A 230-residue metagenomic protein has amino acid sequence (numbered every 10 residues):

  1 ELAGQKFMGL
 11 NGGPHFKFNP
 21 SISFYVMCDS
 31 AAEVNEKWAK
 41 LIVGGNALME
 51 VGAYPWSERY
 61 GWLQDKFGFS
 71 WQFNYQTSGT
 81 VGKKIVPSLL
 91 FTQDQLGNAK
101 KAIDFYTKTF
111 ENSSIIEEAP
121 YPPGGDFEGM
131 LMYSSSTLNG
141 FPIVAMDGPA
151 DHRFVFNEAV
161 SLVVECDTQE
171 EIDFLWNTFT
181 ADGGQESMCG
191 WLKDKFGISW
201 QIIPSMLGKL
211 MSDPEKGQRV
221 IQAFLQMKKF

Functional and structural regions predicted by a protein language model:
E1, L41, D65, P87 (+5 more regions): Terminal peptide-recognition signature
E1, S23-F24, N46-E50, Q72-G124 (+2 more regions): N-terminal beta-strand motif that seeds the catalytic metal site of vicinal oxygen chelate
E1-K17, W71-F73, E118-F154, W200-S205: Conserved short beta-strand elements that form part of the metal-binding/catalytic scaffold of enzyme active sites
A3, F16-K40, V86-D94, S135-T137 (+3 more regions): Vicinal oxygen chelate
F16-Q76, K209, R219: Extended, hydrophobic interaction surfaces within ordered domains
V43-G52, T80-K83, E170-S187: Active-site region of chymotrypsin-like
P55-E58, G129-M130, Q185-S187: Short, small/polar residue-rich loop motifs at catalytic or cofactor-binding pockets
Y60-F67, C189-S199: Catalytic nucleophile loop of clan PA
